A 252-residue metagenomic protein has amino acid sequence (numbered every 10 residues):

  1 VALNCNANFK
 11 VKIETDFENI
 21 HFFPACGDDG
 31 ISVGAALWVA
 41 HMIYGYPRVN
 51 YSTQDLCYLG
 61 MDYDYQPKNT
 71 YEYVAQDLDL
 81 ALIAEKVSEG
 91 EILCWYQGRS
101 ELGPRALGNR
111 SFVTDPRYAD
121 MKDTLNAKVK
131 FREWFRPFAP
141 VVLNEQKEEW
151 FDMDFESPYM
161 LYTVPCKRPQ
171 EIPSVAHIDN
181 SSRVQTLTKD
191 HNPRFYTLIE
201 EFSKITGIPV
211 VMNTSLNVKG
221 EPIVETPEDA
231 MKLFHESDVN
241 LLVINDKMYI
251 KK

Functional and structural regions predicted by a protein language model:
A2-K252: Flexible beta->alpha loop and helix N-cap segments adjacent to enzyme active/binding sites
